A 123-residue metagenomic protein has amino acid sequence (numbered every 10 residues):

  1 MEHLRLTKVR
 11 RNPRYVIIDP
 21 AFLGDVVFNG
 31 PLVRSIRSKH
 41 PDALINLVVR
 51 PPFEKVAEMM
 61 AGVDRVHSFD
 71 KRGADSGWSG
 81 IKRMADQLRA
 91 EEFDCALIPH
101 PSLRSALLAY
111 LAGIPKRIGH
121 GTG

Functional and structural regions predicted by a protein language model:
M1-G123: Catalytic machinery of carbohydrate-active enzymes, primarily nucleotide-sugar-dependent glycosyltransferases
